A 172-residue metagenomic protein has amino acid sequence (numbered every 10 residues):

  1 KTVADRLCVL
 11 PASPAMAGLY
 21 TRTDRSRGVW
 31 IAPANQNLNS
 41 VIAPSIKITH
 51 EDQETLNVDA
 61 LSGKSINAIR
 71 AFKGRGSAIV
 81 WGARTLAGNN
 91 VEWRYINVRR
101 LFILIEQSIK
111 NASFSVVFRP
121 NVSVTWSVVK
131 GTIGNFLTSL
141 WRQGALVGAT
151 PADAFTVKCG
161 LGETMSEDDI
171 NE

Functional and structural regions predicted by a protein language model:
K1-E172: Structured, hydrophobic secondary-structure cores that serve as assembly/anchoring elements
